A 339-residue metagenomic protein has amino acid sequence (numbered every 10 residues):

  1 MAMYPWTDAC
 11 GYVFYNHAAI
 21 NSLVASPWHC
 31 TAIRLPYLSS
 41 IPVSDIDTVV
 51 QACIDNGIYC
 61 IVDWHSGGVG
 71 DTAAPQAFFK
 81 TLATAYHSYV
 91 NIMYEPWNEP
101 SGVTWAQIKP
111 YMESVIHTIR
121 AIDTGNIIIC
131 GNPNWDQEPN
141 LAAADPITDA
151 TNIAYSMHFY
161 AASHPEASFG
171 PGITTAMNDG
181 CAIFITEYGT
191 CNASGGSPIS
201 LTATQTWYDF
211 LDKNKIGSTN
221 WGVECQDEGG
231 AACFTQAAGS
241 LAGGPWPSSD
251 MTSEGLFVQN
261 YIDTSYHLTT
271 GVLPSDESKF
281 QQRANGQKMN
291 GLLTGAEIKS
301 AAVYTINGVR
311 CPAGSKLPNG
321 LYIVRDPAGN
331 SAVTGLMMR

Functional and structural regions predicted by a protein language model:
M1-A52: Active-site-adjacent substrate/metal-binding segments within catalytic domains of carbohydrate-active enzymes
T7-F14, N21-A25, H29, Y59 (+5 more regions): Extracellular glycoside hydrolase catalytic/binding regions
L35-L38, I58, W64-G67, Y188 (+1 more regions): Active-site loop/turn elements of alpha/beta-hydrolase fold enzymes, especially the short glycine-/histidine-rich
S39-N56, W64-A83, Y94: Active-site and adjacent substrate-binding regions of carbohydrate-active enzymes
T269-S300: Residue-level detector of functionally pivotal "anchor" positions at catalytic/ligand-binding pockets or at interdomain
V303-R310, Y322: Short, glycine-anchored, charge-dense loop/turn motifs used at functional sites
P312-K316: Short acidic low-complexity segments
N319-R339: C-terminal tail/sorting-segment detector
